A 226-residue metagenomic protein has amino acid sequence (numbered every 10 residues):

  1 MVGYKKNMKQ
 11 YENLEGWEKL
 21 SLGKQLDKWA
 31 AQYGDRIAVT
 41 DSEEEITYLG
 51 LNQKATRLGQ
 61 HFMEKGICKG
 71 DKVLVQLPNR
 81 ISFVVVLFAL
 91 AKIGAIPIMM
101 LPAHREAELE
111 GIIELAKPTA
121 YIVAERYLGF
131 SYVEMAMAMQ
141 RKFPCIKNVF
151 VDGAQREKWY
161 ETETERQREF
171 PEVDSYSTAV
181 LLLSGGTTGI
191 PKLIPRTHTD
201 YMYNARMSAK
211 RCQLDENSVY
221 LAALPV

Functional and structural regions predicted by a protein language model:
M1-K19: Flexible, non-catalytic linker and terminal segments flanking ANL/adenylate-forming cores
G16-E18, L22-G23, D27, D35-R80 (+5 more regions): Conserved AMP-binding/adenylate-forming core of the ANL superfamily
G34-D35, V151, E165-G185, I190 (+2 more regions): Conserved pre-ATP/AMP-binding loop-to-beta segment of ANL
K72-Q76, A179, V219-L221: Short, well-ordered beta-strand segments
P78-I98, P102-E106, E114-A120, S218-V219: A short helix-loop-beta submotif of the ANL/AMP-binding
H104-A138, N204-L221: Conserved ATP-dependent adenylate/AMP-binding module captured primarily in the ANL superfamily
Y127-S175, G185: ANL superfamily adenylate-forming
